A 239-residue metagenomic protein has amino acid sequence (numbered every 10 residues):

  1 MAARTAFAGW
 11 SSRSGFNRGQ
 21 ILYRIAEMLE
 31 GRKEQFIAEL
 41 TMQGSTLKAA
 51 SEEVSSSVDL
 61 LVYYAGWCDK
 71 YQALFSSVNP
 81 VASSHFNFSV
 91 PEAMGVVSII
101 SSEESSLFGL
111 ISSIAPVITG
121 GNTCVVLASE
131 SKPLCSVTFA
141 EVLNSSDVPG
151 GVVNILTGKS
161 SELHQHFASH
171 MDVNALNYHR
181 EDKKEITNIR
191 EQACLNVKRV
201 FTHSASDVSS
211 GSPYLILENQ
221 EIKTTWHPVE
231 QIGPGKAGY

Functional and structural regions predicted by a protein language model:
M1-H85, P116: N-terminal Rossmann-like NAD(P)+-binding subdomain of aldehyde/semialdehyde dehydrogenases
M1-R4, Y23, I111, V137 (+1 more regions): Amphipathic, non-transmembrane alpha-helical secondary structure
Q35, S105, P133-L134, S161-E162 (+1 more regions): Short alpha-helical
T41, V62, V137-N144, R190: Class I S-adenosyl-L-methionine
Q43, E52-S56, E130-L134, G158-K159 (+1 more regions): Short beta->alpha linker loops
G66-P149: Conserved small-residue-rich beta-alpha loop and adjacent elements that most often cradle the phosphate/pyrophosphate
Y71, V81-S83, N87, P91-I100 (+1 more regions): Conserved NAD(P)+-binding/catalytic subdomain of aldehyde/semialdehyde dehydrogenases
